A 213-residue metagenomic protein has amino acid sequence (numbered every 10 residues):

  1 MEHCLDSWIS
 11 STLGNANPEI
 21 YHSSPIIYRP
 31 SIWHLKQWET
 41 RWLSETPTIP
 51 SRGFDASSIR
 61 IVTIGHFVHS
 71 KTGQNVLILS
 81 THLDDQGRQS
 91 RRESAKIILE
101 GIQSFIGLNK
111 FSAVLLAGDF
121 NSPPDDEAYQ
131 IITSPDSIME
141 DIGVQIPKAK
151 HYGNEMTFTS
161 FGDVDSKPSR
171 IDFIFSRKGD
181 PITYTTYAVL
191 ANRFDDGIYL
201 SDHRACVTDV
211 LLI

Functional and structural regions predicted by a protein language model:
M1-N75, L79, V189: Structured beta-strand-rich core segments of catalytic domains in phosphoester-bond hydrolases
E2-W8, A95-I97, I131-P135: Glycine-rich, phosphate-binding/catalytic loops in enzymes
L13-A16, R29, S80-D84, A117-N121 (+1 more regions): Active-site-proximal beta-strand/loop segments in catalytic clefts of secreted hydrolases
P18-S23, K36, P47, Q86-R88 (+2 more regions): Short catalytic/ligand-binding loop motif for oxyanion handling, primarily in non-cytosolic enzymes, centered on
R29-S31, H69, D85, R177-G179 (+1 more regions): Non-catalytic surface loops within mature trypsin-like serine protease
T46-R52, R88-Q89, R193-L200: Short, surface-exposed linear segments at secondary-structure transitions and domain or protein termini
I59-L79, R88-D125, Y129-I132: His/acidic metal-ligating clusters that form di-metal
Q103-V114, S122-I213: Metal-dependent phosphoester-hydrolase catalytic domains
